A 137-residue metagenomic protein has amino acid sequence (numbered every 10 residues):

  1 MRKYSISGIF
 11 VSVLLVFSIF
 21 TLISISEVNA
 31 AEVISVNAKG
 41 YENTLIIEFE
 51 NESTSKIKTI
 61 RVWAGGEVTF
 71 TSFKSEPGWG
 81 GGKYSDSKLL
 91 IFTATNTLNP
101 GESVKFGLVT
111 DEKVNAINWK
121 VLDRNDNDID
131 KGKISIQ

Functional and structural regions predicted by a protein language model:
R2-V13: Bacterial N-terminal signal peptides that target proteins for export
I19-I34: Sec-dependent signal peptide cleavage junction
I34-K58: Short beta-strand elements of extracellular/lumenal beta-sandwich folds
E42-I46, T59, L89, S103-G107: Intrinsic-disorder/low-complexity, polar/charged segments enriched in Ser/Thr/Lys/Arg/Asp/Glu/Gln
E50-K56, G65-T69, D111-K113: Short solvent-exposed strand-capping/beta-turn motif centered on an Asx-Ser/Thr pair
T59, W63-L98, K120-N125, I129-I136: A surface/secretory-pathway sequence property marking extracellular, secreted, or lumenal proteins enriched
A94-A116: Low-complexity, intrinsically disordered segments enriched in Ser/Thr together with acidic residues
